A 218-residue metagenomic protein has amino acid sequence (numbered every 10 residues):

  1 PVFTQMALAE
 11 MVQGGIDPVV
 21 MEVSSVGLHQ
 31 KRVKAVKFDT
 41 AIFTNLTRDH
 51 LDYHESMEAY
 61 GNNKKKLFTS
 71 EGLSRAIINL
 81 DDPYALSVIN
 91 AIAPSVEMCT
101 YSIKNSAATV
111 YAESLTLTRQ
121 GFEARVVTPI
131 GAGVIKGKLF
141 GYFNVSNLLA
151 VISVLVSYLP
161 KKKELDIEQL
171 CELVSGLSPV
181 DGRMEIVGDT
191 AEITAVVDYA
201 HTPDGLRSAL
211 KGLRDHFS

Functional and structural regions predicted by a protein language model:
P1-S24: Conserved nucleotide-sensing/catalytic segment adjacent to the nucleotide-binding pocket in NTP-handling enzymes
F3-M6, N147-S153, S208: Short amphipathic alpha-helical face segments that pack within enzyme cores and frequently flank/anchor catalytic
Q13-V20, F38-A195, D215: Acidic, Mg2+-coordinating active-site environments of NTP-dependent enzymes
S25, R48, D82, H201-T202: Short, glycine/acidic-enriched loop or turn micro-motifs at the edges of active sites
V26-K34: Conserved helix/coil segment N-terminal to the catalytic DExD/H
D198: Conserved phosphate/oxyanion-binding catalytic-loop motifs
H201-S218: AMP-binding/adenylate-forming catalytic core of the ANL superfamily
